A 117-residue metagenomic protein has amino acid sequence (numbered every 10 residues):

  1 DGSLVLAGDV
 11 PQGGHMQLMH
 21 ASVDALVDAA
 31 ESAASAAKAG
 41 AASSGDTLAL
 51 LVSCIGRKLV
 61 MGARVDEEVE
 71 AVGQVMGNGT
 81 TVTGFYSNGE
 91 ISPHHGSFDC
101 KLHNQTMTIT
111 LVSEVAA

Functional and structural regions predicted by a protein language model:
D1-A117: Hydrophobic alpha/beta core scaffold segments
